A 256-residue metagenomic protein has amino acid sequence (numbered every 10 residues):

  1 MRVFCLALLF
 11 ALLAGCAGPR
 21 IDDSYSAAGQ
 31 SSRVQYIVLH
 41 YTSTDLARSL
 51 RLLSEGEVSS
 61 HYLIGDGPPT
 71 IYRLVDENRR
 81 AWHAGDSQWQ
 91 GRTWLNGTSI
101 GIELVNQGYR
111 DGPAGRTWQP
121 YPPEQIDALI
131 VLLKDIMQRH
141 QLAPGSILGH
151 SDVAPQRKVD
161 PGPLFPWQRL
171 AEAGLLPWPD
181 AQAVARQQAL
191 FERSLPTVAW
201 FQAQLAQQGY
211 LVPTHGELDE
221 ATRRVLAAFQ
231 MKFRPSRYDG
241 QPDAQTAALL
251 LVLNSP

Functional and structural regions predicted by a protein language model:
M1-F4: Positively charged n-region of N-terminal signal peptides that target proteins for export
L13-G15: C-terminal motif of bacterial Sec signal peptides marking the signal peptidase cleavage site
G18-A143: Active-site-adjacent loop/helix surface patches within enzyme catalytic domains that shape the substrate-binding cleft
E57, D66, E124, A128-D135 (+5 more regions): Extracytoplasmic/secreted proteins, especially bacterial periplasmic and envelope-associated proteins
L63-I64, P163-Q187: Acidic, His- and aromatic-enriched active-site or binding-groove loops in soluble protein domains that engage sugars
Q88-G91, P113-E124, A154-R157, Q187-S194 (+2 more regions): Second-shell loop/turn segments in exported
L142-R157: Acidic/histidine-rich, metal-coordinating catalytic segments
F191-L253: Short acidic, glycine/serine/threonine-rich helix-capping segments at coil-helix boundaries
